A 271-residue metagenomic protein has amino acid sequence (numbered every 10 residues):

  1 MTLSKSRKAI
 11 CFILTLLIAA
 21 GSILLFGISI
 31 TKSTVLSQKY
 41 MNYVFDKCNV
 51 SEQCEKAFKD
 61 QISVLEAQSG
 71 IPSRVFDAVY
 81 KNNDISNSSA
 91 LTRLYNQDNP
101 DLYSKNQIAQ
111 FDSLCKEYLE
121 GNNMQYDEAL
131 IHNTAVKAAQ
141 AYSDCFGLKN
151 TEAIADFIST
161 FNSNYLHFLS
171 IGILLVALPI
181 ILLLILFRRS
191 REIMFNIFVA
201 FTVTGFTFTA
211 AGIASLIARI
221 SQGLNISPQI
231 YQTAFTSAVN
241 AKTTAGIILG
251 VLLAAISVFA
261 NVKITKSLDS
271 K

Functional and structural regions predicted by a protein language model:
M1-Q38, L178-I180, L184, G246: Hydrophobic secretory-pathway targeting helix
T2-I13, Y165-R219, A260-K271: Juxtamembrane interface at the cytosolic side of transmembrane helices
S4, K8, D156, T160 (+4 more regions): Membrane-helix interfacial "entry" motifs
L25-C54, T209-N225: Membrane-helix exit/juxtamembrane interface segments
N42-F157: Long, solvent-exposed extracytoplasmic domains/loops
D156-A177, N240-G250: N-terminal membrane-entry
I171, A200-L252: Membrane-proximal extracellular juxtamembrane segment immediately upstream of a following transmembrane helix
V251-A255, F259: Generic alpha-helical transmembrane segments of integral inner-membrane proteins, especially permease/transport modules
